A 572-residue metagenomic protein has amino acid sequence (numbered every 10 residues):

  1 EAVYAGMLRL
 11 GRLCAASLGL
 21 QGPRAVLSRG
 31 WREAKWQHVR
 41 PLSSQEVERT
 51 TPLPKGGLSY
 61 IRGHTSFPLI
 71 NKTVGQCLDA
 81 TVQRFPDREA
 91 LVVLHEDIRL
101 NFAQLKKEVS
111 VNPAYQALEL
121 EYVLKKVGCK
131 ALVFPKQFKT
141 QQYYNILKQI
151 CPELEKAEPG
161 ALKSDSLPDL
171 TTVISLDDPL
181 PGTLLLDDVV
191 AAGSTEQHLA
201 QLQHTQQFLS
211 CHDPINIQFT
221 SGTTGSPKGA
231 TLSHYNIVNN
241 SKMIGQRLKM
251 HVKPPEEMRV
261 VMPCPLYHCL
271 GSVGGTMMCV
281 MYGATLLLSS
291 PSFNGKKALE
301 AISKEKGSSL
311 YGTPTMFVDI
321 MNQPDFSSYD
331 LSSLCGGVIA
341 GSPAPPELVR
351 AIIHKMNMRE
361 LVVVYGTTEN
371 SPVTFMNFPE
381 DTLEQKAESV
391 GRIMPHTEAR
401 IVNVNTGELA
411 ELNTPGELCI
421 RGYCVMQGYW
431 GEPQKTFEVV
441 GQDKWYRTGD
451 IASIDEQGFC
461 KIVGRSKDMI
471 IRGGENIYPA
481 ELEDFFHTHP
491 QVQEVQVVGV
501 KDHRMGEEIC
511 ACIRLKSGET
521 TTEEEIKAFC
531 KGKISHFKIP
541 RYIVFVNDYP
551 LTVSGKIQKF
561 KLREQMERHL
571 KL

Functional and structural regions predicted by a protein language model:
R9, G19, F134, F138-C211: ANL superfamily adenylate-forming
S66-I70, G75, D79, D87-V109 (+2 more regions): Conserved AMP-binding/adenylate-forming core of the ANL superfamily
L94-H95, E108-K125, K136-Q142, A284-E305 (+3 more regions): ATP-dependent adenylate-forming carboxylate-activation enzymes
Y115, E121-K125, L132-F134, S303 (+8 more regions): AMP-binding/adenylate-forming catalytic core of the ANL superfamily
L176, V190-S194, M281-A284, G307-G312 (+2 more regions): Gly/Ser/Thr-rich phosphate-binding loop
G193-D213, I217-M262, A284: Conserved adenylate-forming
P227-G229, N240-R247, A298-L299, F317-P324 (+7 more regions): Adenylate-forming
V238-R259, Y267-S309, D319, Q323-D325: Conserved AMP-binding/adenylation subdomain of ANL enzymes
